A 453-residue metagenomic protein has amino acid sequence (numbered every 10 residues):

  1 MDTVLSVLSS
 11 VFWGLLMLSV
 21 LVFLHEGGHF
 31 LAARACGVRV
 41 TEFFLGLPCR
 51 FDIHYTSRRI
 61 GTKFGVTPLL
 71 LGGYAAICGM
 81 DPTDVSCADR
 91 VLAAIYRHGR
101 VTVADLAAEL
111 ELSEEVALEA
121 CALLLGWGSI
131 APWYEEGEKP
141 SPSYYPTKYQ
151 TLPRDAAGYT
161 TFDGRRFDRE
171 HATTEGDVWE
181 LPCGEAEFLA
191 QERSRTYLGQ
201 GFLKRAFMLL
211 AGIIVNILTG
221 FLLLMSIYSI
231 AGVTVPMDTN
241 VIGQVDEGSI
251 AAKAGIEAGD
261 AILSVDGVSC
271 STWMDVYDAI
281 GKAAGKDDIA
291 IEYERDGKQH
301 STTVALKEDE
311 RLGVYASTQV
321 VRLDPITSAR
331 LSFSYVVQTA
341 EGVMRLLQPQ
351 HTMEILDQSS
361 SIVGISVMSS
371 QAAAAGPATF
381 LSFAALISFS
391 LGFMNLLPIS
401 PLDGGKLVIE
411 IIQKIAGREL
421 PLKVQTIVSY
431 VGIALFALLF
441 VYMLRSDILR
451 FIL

Functional and structural regions predicted by a protein language model:
D2-L5, T174-F207, A231, V235-D246 (+3 more regions): Functional transmembrane alpha-helices
S6, S10-S86, V116, A120-A190 (+2 more regions): Small-residue-rich helix-interface/hinge motifs
F12-L24, F30-F51, I60, V178-Q244 (+2 more regions): Internal alpha-helical transmembrane segments
H25-G28, V66, A251, G259-I262 (+8 more regions): Terminal peptide-recognition signature
I60, L71, A258-A261, G285: Short, flexible surface segments
D84-L112: Short amphipathic alpha-helical interface segments
V103, E109-L110, A120, A251-M274: Conserved PDZ fold ligand-binding element
L209-G220, S382-L396, L402: Pore domain of cation channels
